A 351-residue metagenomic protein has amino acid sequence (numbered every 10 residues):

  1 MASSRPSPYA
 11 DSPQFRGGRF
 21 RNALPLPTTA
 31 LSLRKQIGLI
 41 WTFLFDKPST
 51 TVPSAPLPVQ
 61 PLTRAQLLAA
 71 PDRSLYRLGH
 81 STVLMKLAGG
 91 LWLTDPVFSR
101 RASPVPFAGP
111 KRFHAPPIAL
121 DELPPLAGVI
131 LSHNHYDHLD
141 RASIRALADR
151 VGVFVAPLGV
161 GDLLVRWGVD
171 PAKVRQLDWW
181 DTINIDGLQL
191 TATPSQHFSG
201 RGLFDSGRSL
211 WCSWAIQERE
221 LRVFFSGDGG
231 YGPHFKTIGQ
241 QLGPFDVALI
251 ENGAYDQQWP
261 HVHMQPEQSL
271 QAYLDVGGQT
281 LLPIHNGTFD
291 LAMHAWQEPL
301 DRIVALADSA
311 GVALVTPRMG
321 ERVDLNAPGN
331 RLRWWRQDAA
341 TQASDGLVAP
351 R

Functional and structural regions predicted by a protein language model:
M1-K111, P116-E122, Q217-G227, D246-G253 (+2 more regions): Metallo-beta-lactamase
A2-A23, R112, A119, L123 (+4 more regions): Cap/insert and terminal regions of metallo-dependent hydrolase folds
L31, F98, T193-E218, R333-R351: Active-site-proximal loop/helix segment associated with metal-binding centers of metalloenzymes
T50-A70, E122, P157-L221, R302-R322 (+1 more regions): Metallo-beta-lactamase
S81-A88, N184-F245, P260, M264-Q268: Catalytic core of the metallo-beta-lactamase
M85, D95, H133, D140 (+6 more regions): Divalent metal-coordination and catalytic microenvironments
F98-A115, S199-D205, D256-V262, D290: Acidic/histidine-rich helix-loop elements that form or flank divalent-metal/phosphate-binding sites at the catalytic
P117-R150, L158: Di-metal (Zn2+ and/or Mg2+/Mn2+) metal-binding site signature of metallo-dependent hydrolases with the MBL/beta-CASP
